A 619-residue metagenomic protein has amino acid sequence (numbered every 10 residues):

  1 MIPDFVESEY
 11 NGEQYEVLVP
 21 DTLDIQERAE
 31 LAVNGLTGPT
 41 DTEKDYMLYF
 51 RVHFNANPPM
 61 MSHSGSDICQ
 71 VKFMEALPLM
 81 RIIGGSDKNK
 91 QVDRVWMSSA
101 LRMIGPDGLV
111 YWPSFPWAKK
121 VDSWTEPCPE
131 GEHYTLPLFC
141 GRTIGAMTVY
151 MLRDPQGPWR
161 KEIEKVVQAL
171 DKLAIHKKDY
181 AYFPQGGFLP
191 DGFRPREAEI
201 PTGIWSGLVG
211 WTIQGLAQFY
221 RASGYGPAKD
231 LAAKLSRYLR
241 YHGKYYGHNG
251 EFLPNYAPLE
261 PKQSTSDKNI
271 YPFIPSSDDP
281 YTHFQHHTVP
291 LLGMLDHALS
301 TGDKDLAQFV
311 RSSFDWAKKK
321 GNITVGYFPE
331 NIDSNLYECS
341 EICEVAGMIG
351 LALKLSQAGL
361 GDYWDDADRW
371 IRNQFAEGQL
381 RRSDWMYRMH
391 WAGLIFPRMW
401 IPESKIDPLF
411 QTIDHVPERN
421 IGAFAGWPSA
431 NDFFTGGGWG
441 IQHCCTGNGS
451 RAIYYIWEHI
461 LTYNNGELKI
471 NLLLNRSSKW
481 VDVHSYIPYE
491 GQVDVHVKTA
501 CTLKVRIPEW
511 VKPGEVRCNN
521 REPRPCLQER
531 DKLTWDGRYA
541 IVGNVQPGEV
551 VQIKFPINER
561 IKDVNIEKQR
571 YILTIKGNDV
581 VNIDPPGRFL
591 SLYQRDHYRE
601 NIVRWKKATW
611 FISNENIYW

Functional and structural regions predicted by a protein language model:
M1-W619: Glycan-recognition and catalytic cores of secretory/periplasmic carbohydrate-active enzymes
